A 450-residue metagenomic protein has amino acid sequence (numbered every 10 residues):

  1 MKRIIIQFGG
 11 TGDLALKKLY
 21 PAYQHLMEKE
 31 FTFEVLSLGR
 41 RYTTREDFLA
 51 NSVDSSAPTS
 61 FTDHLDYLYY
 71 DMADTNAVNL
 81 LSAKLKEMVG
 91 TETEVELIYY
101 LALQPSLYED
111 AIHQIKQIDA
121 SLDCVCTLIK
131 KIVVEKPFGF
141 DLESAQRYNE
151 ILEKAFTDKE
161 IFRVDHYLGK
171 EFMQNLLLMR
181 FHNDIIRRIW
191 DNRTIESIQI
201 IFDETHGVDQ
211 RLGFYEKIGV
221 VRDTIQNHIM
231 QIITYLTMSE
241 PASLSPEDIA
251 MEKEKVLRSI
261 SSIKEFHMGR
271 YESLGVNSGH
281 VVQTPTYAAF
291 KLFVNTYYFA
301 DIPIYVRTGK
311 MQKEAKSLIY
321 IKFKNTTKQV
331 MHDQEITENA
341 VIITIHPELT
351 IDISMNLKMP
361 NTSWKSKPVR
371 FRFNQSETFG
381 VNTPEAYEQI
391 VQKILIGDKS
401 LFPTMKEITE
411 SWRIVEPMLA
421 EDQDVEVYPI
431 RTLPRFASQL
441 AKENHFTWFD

Functional and structural regions predicted by a protein language model:
M1-V134, F138-D450: Secretory/organelle targeting and membrane-embedding segments
